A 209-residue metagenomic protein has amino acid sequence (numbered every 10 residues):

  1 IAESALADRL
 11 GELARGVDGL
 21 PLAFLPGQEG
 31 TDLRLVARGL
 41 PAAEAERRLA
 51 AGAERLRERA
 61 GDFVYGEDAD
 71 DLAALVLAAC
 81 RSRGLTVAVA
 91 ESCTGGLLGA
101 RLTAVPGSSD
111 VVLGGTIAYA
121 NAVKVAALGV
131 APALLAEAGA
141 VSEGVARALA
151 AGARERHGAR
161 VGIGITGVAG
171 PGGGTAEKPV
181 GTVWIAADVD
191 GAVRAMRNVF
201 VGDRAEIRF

Functional and structural regions predicted by a protein language model:
I1-E29, R34, E44-L49: Accessory alpha-helical/coil subdomains and C-terminal extensions that flank or cap enzyme catalytic cores
F24-P26, A37, V183-V189: Short beta-strand elements
L35-A37, F200: Hydrophobic residues in beta-strands and at strand termini
R38-A42: Helix N-cap motif at beta-to-alpha junctions
E44-F209: Short alpha-helical segments enriched in small residues
